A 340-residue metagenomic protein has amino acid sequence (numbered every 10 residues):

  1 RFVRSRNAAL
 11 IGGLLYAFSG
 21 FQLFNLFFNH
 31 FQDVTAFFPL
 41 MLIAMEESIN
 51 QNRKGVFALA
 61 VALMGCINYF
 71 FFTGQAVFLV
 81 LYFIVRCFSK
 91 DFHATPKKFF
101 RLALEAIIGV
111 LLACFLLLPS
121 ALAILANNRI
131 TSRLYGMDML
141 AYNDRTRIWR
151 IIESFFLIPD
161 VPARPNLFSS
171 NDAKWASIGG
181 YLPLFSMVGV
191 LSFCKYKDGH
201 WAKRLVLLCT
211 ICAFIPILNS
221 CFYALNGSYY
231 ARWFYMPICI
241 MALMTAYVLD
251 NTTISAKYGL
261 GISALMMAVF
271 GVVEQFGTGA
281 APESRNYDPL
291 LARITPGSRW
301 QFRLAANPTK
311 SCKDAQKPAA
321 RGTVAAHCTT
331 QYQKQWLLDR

Functional and structural regions predicted by a protein language model:
R1-F2, R6-F88, R101-A121, A126 (+2 more regions): Membrane-embedded helix bundles of polyisoprenyl
F2-R4, S48-N52, S89-K97, F193-A202 (+3 more regions): Membrane-interface helix-boundary motifs at transmembrane edges
L15-P39, I49, G65-Q75, D172-S186 (+2 more regions): Membrane-interface micro-motifs in multi-pass membrane enzymes
F37-I49, V77-V85, M187-L191, I238-T253 (+1 more regions): Transmembrane alpha-helical segments
F71, A202-A306, K310-K313, Q335-R340: Contiguous transmembrane helix-bundle modules in multi-pass membrane proteins
K98-L102, A106-Y196, C212, N219-Y223 (+3 more regions): Periplasmic/ER-lumenal interhelical loops and adjacent helix-loop junctions in multi-pass membrane proteins
P308-T309, T323, T329: Threonine-centered tandem repeat motifs in low-complexity domains
K313-Q316, G322-T323, Q333: Charged/polar low-complexity intrinsically disordered segments
